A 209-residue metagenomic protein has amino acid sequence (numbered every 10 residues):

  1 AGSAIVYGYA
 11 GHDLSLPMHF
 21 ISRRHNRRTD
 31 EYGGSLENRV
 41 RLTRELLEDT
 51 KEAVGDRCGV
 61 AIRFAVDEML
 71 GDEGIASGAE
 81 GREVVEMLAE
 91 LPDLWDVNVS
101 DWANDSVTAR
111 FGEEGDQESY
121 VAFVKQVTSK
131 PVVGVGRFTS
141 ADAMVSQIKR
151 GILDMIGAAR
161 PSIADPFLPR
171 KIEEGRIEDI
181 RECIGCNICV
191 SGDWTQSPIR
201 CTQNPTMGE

Functional and structural regions predicted by a protein language model:
A1-E209: Flavin-dependent oxidoreductase catalytic cores
